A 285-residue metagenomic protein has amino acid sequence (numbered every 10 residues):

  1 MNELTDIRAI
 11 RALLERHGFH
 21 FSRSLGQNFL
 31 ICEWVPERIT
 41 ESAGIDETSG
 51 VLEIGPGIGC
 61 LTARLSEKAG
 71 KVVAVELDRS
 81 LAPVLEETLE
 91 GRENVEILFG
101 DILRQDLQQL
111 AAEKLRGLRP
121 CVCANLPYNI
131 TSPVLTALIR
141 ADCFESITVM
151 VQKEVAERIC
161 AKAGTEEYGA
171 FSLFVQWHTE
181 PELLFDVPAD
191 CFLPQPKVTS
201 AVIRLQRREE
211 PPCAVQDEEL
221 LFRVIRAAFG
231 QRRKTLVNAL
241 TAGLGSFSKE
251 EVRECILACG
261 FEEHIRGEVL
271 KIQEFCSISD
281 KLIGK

Functional and structural regions predicted by a protein language model:
M1-A227, E254-L257, E268, S277 (+1 more regions): Catalytic cores of RNA-modifying enzymes
T241-S246: Short helix-coil junctions and helix-kink-helix linkers
K249-V252: Short amphipathic alpha-helix in the helical subdomain of ABC transporter nucleotide-binding domains
F261-E262: Primarily EF-hand calcium-binding motifs
